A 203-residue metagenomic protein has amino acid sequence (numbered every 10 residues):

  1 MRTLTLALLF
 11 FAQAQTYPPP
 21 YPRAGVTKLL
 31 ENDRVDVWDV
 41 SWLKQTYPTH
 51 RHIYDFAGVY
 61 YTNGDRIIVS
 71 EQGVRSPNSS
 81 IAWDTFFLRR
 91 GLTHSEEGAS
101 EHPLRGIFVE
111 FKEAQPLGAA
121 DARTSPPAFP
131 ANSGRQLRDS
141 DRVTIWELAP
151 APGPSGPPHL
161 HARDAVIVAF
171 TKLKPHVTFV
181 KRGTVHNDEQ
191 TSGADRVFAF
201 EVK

Functional and structural regions predicted by a protein language model:
T3-A12: Sec-dependent N-terminal signal peptides
A14-K203: Jelly-roll (double-stranded beta-helix
